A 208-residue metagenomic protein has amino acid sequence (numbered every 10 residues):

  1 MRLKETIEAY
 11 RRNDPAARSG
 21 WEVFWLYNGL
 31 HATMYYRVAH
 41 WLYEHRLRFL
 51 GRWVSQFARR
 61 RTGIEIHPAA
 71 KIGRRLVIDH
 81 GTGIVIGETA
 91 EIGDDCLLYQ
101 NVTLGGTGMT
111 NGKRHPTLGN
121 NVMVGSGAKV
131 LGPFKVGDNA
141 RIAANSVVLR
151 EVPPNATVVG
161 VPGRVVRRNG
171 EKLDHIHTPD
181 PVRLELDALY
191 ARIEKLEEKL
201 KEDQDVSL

Functional and structural regions predicted by a protein language model:
M1-T62, L173-L208: Terminal amphipathic alpha-helical/low-complexity segments used for targeting or macromolecular assembly
R59-V166: Structural signal for interior beta-strand "rungs" in well-ordered beta-sheet cores of soluble enzyme domains
R168-K172: A structural signal for small-residue-enriched, beta-sheet-centric alpha/beta enzyme cores and oligomeric scaffold folds
